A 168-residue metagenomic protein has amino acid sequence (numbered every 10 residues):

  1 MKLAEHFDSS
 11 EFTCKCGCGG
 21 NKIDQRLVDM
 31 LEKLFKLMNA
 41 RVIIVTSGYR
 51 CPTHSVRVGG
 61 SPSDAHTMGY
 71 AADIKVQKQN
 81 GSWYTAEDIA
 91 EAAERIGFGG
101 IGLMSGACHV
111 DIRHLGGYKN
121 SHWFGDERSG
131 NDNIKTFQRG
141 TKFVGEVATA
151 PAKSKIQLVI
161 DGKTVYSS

Functional and structural regions predicted by a protein language model:
M1-N39, R128-D132: Extracytoplasmic cell-surface/polysaccharide-interacting catalytic and binding patches
G17-K22, A71-K78: The substrate-binding groove and active-site-proximal loops of carbohydrate-active enzymes, especially glycoside
R26-G59: Extended, low-complexity, intrinsically disordered C-terminal regulatory tails of eukaryotic serine/threonine kinases
L27-M30, H54, Y70, T85 (+1 more regions): Amphipathic alpha-helical interface surfaces
I43, A72, C108: A broad, low-specificity signal marking well-ordered, structured residues that form hydrophobic/aromatic
V58-I74: Active-site microenvironments of hydrolase-like enzyme catalytic domains
M68, V76-Q157, D161: Catalytic cores and adjacent binding grooves of peptidoglycan-active enzymes
V165-Y166: Short, isolated positions in well-ordered beta-strands
